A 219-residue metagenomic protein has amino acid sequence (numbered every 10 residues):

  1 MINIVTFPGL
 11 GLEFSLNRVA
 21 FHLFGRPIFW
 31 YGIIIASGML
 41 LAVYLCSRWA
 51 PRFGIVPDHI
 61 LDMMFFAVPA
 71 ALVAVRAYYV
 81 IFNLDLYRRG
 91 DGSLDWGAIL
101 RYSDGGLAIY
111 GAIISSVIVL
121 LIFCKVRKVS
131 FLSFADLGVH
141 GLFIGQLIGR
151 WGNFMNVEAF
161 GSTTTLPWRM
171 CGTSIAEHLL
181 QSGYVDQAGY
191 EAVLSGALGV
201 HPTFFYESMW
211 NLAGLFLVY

Functional and structural regions predicted by a protein language model:
M1-Y219: A feature for loop-to-transmembrane-helix boundaries and adjacent hydrophobic helices in multi-pass integral membrane
